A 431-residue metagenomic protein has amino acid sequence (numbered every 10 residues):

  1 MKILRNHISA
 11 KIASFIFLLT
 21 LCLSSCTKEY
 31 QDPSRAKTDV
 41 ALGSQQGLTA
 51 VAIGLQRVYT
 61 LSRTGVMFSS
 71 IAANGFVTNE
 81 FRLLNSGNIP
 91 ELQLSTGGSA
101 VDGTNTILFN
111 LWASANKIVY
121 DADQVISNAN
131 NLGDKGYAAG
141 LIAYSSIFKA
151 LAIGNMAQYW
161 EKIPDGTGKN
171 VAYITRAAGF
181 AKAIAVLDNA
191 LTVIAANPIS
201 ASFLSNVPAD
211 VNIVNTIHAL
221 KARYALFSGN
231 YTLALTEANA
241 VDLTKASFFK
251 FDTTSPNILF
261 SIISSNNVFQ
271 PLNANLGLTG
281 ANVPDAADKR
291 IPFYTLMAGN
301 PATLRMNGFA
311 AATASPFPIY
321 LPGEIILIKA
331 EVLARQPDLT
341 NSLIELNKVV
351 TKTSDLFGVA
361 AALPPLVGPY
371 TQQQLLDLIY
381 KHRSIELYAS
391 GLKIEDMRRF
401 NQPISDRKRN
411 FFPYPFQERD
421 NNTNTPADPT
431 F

Functional and structural regions predicted by a protein language model:
M1-S25: Sec-dependent bacterial lipoprotein signal peptides
K2-L4, C26-A73, Q402-F431: Membrane-proximal, proline-rich intrinsically disordered regions
T27, I184-I194, N215, L220-F249: Aromatic-residue-lined binding/catalytic grooves and analogous aromatic/hydrophobic interfacial grooves in multimeric
T49, L55, G87-Y159, N170-A177 (+6 more regions): Conserved, well-structured interaction surfaces
A50, N79-F81, N88-S95, G229-I326 (+7 more regions): Hydrophobic-face positions in mid-chain alpha helices that act as interaction patches
L141, F148, N155, I213-T216 (+4 more regions): "A position-specific structural signal for the A-helix of alpha-solenoid helical repeats
